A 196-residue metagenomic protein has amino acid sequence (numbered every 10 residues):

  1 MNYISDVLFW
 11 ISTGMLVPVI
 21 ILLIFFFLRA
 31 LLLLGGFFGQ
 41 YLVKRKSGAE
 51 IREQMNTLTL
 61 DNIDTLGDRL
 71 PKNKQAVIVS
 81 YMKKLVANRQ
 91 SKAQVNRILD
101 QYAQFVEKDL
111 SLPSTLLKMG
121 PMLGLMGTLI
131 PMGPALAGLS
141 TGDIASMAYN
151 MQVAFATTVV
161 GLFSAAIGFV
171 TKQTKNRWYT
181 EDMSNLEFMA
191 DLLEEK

Functional and structural regions predicted by a protein language model:
M1-P71, A103-D182: Hydrophobic alpha-helical transmembrane segments of small proteolipidic membrane proteins, enriched in energy-coupled
D61-K92: Acidic, Ser/Thr-rich low-complexity segments on the non-lumenal side of membrane proteins
K83-D109: Short membrane-interface loop/juxtamembrane segments of multi-pass integral membrane proteins
D191-K196: A juxtamembrane structural motif centered on a specific transmembrane helix
